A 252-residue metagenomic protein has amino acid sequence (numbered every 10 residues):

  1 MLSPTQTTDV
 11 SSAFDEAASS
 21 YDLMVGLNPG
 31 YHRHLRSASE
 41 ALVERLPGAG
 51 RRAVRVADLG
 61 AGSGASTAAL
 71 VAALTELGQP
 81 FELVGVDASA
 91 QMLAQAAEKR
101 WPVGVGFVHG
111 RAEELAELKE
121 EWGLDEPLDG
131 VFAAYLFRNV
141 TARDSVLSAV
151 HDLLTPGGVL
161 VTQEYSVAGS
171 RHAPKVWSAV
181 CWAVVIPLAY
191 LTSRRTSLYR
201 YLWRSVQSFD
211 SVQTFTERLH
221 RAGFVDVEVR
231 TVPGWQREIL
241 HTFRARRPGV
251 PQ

Functional and structural regions predicted by a protein language model:
M1-A53, A65-A69, E114: Conserved class I S-adenosyl-L-methionine
R55-L115: Class I SAM-dependent methyltransferase SAM/SAH-binding core
A116-V131: A short acidic, Gly/Pro-enriched loop at the edge of an enzyme's catalytic core that lines a small-molecule cofactor
D129-R143: A short SAM/SAH-binding and catalytic strip from SAM-dependent methyltransferases
D144-P156: A short glycine-rich, Lys/Arg-flanked "PGG" loop and its adjoining helix->strand segment in the class I
G158-Y165: Conserved beta-strand signature within the Rossmann-like core of class I S-adenosyl-L-methionine
V167-H220, T231: C-terminal alpha-helical "lid/dimerization" subdomain adjacent to the S-adenosyl-L-methionine
A222-V225, T231-Q252: Core SAM-dependent methyltransferase catalytic element
